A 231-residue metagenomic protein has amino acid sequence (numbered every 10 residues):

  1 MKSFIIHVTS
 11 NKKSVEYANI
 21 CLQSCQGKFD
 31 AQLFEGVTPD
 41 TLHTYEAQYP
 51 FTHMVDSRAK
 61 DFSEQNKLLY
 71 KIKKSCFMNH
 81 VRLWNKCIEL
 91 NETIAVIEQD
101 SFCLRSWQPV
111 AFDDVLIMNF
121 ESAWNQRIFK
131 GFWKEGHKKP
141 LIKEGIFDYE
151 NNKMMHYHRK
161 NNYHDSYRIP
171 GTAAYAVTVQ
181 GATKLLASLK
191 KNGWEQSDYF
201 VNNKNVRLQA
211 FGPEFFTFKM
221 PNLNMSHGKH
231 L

Functional and structural regions predicted by a protein language model:
M1-I97, S101-L231: An acidic/histidine-cluster motif and surrounding catalytic segment that typifies divalent-metal-assisted enzyme active
